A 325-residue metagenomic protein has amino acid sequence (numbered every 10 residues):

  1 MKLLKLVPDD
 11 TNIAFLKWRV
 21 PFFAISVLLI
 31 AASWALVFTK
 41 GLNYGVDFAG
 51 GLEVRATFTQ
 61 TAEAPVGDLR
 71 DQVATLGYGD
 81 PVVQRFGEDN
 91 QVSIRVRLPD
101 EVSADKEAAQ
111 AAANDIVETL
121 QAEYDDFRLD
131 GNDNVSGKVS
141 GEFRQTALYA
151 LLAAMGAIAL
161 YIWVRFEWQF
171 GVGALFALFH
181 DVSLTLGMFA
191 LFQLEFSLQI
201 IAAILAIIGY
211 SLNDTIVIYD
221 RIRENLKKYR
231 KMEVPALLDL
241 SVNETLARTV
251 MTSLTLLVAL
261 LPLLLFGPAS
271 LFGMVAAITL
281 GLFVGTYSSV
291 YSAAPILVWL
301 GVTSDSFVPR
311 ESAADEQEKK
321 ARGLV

Functional and structural regions predicted by a protein language model:
M1-V325: A structural signal for conserved, well-ordered secondary-structure elements that form binding/interaction cores
